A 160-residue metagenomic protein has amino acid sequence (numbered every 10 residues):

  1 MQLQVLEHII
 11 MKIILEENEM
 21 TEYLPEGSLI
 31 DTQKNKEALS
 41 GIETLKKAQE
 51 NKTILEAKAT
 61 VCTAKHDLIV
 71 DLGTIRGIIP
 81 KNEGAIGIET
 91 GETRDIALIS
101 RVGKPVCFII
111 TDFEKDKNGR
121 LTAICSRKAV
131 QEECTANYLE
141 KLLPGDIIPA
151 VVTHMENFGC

Functional and structural regions predicted by a protein language model:
L3-C160: Single-stranded RNA-binding regions, centering on S1/OB-family and related RNA-binding modules
